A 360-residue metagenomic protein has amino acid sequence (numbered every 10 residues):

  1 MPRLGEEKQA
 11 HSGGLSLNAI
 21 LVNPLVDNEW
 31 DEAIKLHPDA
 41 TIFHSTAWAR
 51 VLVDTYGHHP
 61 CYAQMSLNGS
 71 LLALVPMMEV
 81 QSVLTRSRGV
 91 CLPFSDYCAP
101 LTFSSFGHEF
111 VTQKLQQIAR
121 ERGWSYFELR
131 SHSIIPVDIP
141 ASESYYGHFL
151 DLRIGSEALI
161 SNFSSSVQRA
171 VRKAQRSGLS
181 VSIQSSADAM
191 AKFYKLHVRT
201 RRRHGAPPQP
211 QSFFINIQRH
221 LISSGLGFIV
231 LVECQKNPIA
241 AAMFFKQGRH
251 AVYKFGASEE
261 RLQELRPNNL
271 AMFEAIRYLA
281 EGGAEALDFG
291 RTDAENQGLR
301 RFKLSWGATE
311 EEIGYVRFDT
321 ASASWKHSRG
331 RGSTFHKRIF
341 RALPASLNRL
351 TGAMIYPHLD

Functional and structural regions predicted by a protein language model:
P2-G13, Y62, E79, S133-A158 (+1 more regions): Active-site/acyl-donor-binding loops of N-acyltransferases
L15-S70, V75-T85, S131-E264: A conserved beta-strand-loop-helix scaffold within acyl/acetyltransferase catalytic domains
H59, G123-S125, G283: Short loop/turn motifs at secondary-structure junctions
A63-L67, L72-V75, S95, F103-R120 (+1 more regions): Aromatic (often tryptophan-rich) hydrophobic motifs at membrane interfaces
Q81-Y97: Conserved acyl-donor/pantetheine-binding loop and adjacent beta-alpha core of acyl/acetyltransferases and related
L92, S161-A170, G330-F335: Short intrinsically disordered coil segments
P100: Active-site phosphate/ATP/adenylate-binding loop shared across adenylate-forming ligases
F106-F149: Non-catalytic accessory segments adjacent to catalytic cores
